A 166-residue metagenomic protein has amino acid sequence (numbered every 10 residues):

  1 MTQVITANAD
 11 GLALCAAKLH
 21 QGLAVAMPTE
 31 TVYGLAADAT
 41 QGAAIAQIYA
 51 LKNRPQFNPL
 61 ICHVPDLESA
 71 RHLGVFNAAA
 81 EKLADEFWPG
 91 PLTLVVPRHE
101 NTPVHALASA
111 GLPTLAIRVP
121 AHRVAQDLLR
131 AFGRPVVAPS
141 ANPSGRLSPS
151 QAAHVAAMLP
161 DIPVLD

Functional and structural regions predicted by a protein language model:
M1-D166: Active-site-adjacent structural elements in enzyme catalytic cores
